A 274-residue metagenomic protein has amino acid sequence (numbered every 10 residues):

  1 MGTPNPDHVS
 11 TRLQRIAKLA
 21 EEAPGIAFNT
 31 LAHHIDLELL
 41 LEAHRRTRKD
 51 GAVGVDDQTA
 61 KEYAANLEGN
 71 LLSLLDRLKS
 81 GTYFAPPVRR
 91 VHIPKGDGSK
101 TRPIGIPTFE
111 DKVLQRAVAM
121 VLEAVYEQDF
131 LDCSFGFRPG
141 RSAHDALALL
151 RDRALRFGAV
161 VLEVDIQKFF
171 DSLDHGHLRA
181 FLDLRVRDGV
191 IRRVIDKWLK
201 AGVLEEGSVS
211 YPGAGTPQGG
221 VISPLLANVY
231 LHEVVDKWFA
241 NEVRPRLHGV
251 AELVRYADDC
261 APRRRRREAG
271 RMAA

Functional and structural regions predicted by a protein language model:
M1-D57, K61-E68, L72: Non-catalytic, polymerase-adjacent accessory regions of viral genome-replication enzymes
D36-L39, G51, L67-L71, L122 (+4 more regions): Short alpha-helix boundary/capping elements
K61, D97-S99: Intrinsically disordered, low-complexity linear regions
R77-H92, K100, V121, D129-A274: Conserved polymerase palm-domain catalytic core
P103-T108: Conserved phosphate-binding loops in nucleotide/dinucleotide-binding enzymes
D111: Short loop/hinge segments at the start of secondary-structure elements
Q115: "…together with the soluble PPM/PP2C metallo-phosphatase catalytic core" -> "…together with the soluble PPM/PP2C
V118: Nucleotide/phosphate-binding loop and acidic/charged catalytic motifs in nucleotide-binding or -utilizing enzymes
